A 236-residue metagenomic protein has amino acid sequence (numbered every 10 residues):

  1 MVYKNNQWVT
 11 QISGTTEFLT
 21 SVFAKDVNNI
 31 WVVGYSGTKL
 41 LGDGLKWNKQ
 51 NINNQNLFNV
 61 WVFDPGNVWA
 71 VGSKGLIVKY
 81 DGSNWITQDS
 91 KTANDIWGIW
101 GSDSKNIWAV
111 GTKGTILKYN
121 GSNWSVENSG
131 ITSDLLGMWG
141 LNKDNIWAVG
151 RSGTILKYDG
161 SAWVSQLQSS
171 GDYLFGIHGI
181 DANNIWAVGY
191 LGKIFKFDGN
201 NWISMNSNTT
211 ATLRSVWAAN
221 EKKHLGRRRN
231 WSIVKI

Functional and structural regions predicted by a protein language model:
M1-I236: Residue-level hotspots at or immediately adjacent to binding/recognition sites across diverse folds
